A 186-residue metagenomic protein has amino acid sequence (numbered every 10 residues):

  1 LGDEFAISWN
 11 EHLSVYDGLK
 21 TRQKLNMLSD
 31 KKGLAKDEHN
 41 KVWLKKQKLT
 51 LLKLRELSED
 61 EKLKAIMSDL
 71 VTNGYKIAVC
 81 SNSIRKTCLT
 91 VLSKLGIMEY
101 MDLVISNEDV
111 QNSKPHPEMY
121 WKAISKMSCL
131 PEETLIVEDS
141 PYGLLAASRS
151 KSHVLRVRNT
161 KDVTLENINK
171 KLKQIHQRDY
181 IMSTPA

Functional and structural regions predicted by a protein language model:
L1-H12, R149-S150, V163-T164: Active-site neighborhood of HAD-like aspartate-dependent phosphohydrolases
D3-A6, K32-D37, G96-Y100, S128-C129: Short helix-capping segments at alpha-helix termini
H12, Y16-L19, D37, L54-E61 (+5 more regions): Residues at secondary-structure transition points
D17-L51, D69: A metal-dependent, Asp-based hydrolase signature
R22, H39-W43, D60, K64 (+2 more regions): Short, structured helix-loop boundary elements
L51-V79, R85, L89: Short, acidic loop-to-helix structural element flanking the phosphoryl-transfer center in phosphate-processing enzymes
S68-V71, I84-A186: Asp-based, Mg2+/Mn2+-dependent phosphohydrolase catalytic module
